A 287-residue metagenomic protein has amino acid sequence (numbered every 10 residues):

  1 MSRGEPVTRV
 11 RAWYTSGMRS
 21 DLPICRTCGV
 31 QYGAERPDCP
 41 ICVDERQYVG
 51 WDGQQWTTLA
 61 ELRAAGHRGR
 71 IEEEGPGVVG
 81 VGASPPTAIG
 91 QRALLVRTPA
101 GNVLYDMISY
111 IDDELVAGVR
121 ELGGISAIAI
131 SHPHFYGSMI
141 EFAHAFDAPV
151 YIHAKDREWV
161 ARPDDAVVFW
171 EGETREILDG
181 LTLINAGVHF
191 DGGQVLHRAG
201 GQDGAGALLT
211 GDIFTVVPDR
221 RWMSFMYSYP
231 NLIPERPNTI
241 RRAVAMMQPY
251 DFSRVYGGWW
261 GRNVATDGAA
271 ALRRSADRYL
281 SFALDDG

Functional and structural regions predicted by a protein language model:
S2-V7: Extreme N-terminal basic, low-complexity initiation segments that serve as generic localization/processing leaders
Y14-T15: Short, positively charged and aromatic/hydrophobic N-terminal segments
R19-D38, D44-V49, N102-I111, A148 (+2 more regions): Metallo-beta-lactamase
R19-P86: N-terminal juxtadomain amphipathic helix that follows a signal peptide/anchor or precedes a small N-terminal auxiliary
E61-P76, E141-G192, I233-Q248: Metallo-beta-lactamase
V78, Q91-A93, D191-V195: Short hydrophobic/aromatic beta-strand or adjacent loop that forms the aromatic wall/cage of a ligand/substrate-binding
G80-A127, R162-A166, G172: Pre-active-site segment of Zn-dependent metallo-hydrolases
D112-I152: Active-site metal-binding motif and surrounding structural segment of the metallo-beta-lactamase
